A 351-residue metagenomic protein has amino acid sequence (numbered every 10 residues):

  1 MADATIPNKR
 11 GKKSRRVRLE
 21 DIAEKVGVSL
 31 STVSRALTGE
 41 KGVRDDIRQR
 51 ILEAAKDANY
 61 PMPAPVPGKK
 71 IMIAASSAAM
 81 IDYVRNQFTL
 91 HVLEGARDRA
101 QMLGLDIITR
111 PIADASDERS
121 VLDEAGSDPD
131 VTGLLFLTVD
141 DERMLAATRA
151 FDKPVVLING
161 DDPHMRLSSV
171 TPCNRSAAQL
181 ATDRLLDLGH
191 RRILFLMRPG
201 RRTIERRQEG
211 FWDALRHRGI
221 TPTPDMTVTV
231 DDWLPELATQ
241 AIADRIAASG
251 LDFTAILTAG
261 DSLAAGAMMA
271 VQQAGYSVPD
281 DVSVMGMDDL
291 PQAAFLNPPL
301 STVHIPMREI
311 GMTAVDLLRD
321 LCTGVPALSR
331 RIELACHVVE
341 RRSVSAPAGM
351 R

Functional and structural regions predicted by a protein language model:
M1-K12, E24-K25, D57-A58, G95-D106 (+2 more regions): Bacterial carbohydrate/catabolite-sensing allosteric modules
M1-K69: N-terminal helix-turn-helix DNA-binding module of bacterial transcription factors
N8, K13, D46, A58-V121 (+1 more regions): Amphipathic helical "hinge" segments at domain boundaries
M72-A74, L135, L257: Structural motif
A113-S116, L137-E142, S262: Short beta->alpha connector loops
G126-G133, A248-T254: Short acidic/histidine-rich motifs immediately flanking catalytic phosphotransfer sites in two-component signaling
L135-M144, G160-R166: Acidic, Gly/Pro-rich loop/turn segments at junctions of secondary structure
